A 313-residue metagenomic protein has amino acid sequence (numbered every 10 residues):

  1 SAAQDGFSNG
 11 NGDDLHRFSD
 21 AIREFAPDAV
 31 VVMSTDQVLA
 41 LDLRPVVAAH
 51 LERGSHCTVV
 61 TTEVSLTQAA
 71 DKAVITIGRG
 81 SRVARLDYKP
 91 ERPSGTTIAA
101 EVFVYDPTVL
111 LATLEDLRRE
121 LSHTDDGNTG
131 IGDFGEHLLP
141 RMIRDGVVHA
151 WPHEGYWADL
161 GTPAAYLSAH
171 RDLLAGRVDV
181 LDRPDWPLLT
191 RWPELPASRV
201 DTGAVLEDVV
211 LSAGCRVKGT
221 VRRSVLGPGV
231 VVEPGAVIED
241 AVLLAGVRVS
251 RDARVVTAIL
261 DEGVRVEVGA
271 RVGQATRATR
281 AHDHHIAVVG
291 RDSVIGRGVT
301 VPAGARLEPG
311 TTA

Functional and structural regions predicted by a protein language model:
S1-L173, D283-H285, R291, P309 (+1 more regions): Unchanged
T108, D116-A313: Left-handed beta-helix
